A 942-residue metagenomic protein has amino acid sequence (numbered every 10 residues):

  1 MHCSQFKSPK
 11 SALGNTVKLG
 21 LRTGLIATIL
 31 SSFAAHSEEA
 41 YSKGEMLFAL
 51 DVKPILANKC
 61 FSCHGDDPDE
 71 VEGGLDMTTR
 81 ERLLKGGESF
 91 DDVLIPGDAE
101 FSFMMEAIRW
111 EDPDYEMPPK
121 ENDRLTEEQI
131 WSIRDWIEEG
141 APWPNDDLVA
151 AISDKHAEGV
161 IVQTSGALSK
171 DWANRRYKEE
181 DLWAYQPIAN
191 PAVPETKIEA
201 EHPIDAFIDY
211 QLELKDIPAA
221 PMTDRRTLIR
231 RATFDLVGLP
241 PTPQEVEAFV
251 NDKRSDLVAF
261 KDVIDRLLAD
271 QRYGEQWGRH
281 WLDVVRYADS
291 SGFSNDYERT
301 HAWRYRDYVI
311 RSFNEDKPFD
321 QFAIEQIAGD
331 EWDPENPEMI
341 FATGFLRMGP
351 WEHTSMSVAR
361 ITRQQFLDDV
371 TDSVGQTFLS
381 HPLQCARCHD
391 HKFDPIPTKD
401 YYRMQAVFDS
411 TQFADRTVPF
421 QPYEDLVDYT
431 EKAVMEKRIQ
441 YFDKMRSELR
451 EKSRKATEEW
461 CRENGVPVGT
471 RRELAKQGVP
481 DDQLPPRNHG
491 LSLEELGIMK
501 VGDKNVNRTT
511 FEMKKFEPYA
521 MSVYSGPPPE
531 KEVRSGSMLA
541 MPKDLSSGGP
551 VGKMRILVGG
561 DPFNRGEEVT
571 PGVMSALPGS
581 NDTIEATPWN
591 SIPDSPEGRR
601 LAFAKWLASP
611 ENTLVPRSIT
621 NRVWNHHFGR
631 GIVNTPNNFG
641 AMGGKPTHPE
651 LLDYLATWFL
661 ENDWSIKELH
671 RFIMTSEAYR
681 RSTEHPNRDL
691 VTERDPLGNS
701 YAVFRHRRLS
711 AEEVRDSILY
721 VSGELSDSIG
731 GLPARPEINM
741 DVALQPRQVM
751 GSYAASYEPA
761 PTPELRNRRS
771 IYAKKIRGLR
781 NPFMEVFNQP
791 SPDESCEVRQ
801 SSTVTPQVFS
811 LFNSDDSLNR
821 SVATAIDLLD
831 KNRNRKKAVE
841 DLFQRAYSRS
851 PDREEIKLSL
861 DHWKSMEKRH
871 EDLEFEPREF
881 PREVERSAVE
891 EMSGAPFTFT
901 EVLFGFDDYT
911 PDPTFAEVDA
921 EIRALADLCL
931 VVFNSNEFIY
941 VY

Functional and structural regions predicted by a protein language model:
M1-K18: N-terminal secretory signal peptides that target proteins for export/translocation
T16, G20-S32: Bacterial N-terminal signal peptides
H36-R134, E138, P142-D205, D209-Y210 (+6 more regions): Solvent-exposed helix-loop boundary motif
Y115-P118, W131, E139-V149, A157 (+9 more regions): Active-site histidine-acidic residue metal-binding/catalytic motifs, centered on HxH/HExxH-like signatures
K197-R272, R286-D333, P395, E473-L765 (+6 more regions): Primarily short, surface-exposed interaction patches in extracytoplasmic proteins
W277, L282-V284, A288-T300, Y305 (+1 more regions): Beta-propeller blade termini and top-face loops
L928: Globin-like tetrapyrrole-binding proteins
